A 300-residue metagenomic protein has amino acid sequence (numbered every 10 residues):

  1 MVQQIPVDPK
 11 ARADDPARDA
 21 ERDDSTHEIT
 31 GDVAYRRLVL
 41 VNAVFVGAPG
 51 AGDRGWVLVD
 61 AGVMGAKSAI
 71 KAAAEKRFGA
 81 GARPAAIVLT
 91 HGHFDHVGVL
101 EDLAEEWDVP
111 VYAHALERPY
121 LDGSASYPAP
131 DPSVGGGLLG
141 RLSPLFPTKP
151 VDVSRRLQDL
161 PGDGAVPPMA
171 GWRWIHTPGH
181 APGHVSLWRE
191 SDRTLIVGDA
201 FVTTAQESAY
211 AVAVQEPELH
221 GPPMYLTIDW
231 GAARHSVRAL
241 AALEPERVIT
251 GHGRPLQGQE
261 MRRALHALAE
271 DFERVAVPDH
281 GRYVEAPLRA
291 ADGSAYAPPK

Functional and structural regions predicted by a protein language model:
V2-P9, R262-A264, E270-K300: C-terminal regulatory/interaction regions
Q4-P16, E105, E117-H176, P223 (+2 more regions): Metallo-beta-lactamase
D19-F78, S186-G198, V202-T203: Conserved beta-strand hairpin/beta-sheet module of binuclear metal-dependent hydrolase folds, prominently
D53-V88, D131-V134, S143, T148-V151 (+1 more regions): Pre-active-site segment of Zn-dependent metallo-hydrolases
V57-V59, V88, V111, T194-I196 (+1 more regions): Residue-level marker for buried hydrophobic side chains located in beta-strands that build the well-ordered beta-sheet
V63-G65, G171-P178, P182-E260, D271-F272: Metallo-beta-lactamase
K67-A113, E117: Active-site metal-binding motif and surrounding structural segment of the metallo-beta-lactamase
A125, P130-S143, E246-G281: C-terminal/domain-terminus segments
